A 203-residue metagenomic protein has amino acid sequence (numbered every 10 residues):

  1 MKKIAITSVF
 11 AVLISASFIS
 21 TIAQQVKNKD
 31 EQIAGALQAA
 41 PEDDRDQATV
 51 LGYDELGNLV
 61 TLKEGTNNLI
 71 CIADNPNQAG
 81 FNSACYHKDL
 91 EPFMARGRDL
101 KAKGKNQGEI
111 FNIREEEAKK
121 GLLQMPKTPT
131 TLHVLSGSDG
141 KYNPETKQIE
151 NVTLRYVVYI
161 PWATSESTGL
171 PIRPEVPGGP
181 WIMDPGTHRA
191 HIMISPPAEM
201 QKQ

Functional and structural regions predicted by a protein language model:
M1-V9: Bacterial N-terminal signal peptides that target proteins for export
S8-S17: Bacterial N-terminal signal peptides
F18-Q25: Sec/Tat signal peptide C-region and signal peptidase I cleavage site
Q25-Q203: Primary mode marks residue(s) on the alpha4-beta5-alpha5 output face of response regulator receiver
